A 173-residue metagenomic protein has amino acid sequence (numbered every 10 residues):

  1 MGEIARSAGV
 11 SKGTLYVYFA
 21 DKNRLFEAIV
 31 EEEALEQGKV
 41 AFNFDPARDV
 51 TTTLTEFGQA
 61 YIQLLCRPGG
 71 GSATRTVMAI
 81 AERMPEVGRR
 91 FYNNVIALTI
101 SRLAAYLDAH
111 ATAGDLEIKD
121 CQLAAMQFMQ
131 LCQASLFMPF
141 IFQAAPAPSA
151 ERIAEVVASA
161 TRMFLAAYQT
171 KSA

Functional and structural regions predicted by a protein language model:
M1-R24, A28-I29: Helix-turn-helix
E3, R48-T53, K119-D120: A conserved beta-strand->loop->alpha-helix hinge within the catalytic CA
D21-F26, E36, V87, F91: Short amphipathic alpha-helical segment with a characteristic S/N-K-E followed by hydrophobic residues
E27-F57, Q63, G69, A73 (+1 more regions): Amphipathic alpha-helical linker/stalk segments
V30, L54, G88-I100, I153-V157: Amphipathic, non-transmembrane alpha-helical scaffold segments
T51-R67, G71-A79, Q122-M126, A154 (+1 more regions): Amphipathic alpha-helical segments that line or abut small-molecule/effector binding pockets and mediate allosteric
E56, A60, S101, A105-A113 (+2 more regions): C-terminal peripheral helix-coil segments that are non-catalytic and often amphipathic
L65-N93, F137-Q143: Amphipathic alpha-helical segments used for helix-helix packing
